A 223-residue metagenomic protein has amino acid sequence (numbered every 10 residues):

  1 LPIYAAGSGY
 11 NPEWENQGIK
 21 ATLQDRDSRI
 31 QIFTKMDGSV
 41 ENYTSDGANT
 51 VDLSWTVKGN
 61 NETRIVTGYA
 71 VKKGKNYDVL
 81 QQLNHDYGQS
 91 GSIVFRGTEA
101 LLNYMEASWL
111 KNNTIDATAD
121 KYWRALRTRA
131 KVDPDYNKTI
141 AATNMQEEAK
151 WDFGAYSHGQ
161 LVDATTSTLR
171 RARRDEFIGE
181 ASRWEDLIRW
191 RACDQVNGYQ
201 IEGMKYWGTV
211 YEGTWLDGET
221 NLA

Functional and structural regions predicted by a protein language model:
L1-A223: Acidic/polar-rich alpha-helix caps and helix-coil junctions
